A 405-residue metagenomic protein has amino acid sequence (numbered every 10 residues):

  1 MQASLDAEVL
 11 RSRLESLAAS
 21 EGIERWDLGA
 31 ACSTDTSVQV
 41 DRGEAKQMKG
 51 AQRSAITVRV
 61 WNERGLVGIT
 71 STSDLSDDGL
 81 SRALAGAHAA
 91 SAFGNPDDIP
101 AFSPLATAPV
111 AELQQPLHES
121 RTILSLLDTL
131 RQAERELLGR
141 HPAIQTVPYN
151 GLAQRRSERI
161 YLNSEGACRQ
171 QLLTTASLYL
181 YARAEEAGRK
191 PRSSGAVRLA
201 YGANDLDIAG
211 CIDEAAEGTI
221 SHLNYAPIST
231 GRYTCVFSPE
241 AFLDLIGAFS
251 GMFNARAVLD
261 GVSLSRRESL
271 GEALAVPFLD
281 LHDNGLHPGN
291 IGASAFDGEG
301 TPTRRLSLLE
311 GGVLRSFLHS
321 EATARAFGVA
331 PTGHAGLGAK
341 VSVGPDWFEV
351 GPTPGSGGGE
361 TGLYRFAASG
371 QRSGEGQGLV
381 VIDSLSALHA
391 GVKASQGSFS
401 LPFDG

Functional and structural regions predicted by a protein language model:
M1-G405: N-terminal small-residue-enriched
